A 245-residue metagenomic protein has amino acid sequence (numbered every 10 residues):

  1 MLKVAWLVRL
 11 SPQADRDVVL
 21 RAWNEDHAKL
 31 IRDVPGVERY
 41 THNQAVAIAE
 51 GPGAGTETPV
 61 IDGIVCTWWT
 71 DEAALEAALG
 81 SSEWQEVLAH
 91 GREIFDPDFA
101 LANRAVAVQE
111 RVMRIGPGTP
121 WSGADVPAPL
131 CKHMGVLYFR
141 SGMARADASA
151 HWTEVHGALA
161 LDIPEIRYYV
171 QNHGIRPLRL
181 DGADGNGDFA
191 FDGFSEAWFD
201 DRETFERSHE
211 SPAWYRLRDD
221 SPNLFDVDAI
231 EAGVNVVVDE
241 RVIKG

Functional and structural regions predicted by a protein language model:
M1-G245: Macromolecular interaction modules
